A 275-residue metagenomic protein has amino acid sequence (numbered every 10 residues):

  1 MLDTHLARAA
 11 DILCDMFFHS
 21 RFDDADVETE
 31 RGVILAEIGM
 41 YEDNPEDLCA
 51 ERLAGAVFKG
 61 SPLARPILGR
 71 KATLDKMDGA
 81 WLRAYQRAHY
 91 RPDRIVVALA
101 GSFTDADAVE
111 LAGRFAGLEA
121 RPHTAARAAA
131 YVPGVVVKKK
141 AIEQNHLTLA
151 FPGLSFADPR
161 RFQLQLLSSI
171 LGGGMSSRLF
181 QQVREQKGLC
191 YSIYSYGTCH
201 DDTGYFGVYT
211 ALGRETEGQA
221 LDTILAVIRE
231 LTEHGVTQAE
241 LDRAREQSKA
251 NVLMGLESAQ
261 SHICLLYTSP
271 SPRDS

Functional and structural regions predicted by a protein language model:
M1-A126, V137, L154-S155, E185-S269 (+1 more regions): Charge-rich, well-structured scaffold segments of protease-associated domains
P122-R178: His/Glu-based metal-binding/catalytic segments typifying zinc-dependent metallopeptidases
Q181-Q182: Beta-strand segments within the central parallel beta-sheet cores of soluble alpha/beta enzyme folds
